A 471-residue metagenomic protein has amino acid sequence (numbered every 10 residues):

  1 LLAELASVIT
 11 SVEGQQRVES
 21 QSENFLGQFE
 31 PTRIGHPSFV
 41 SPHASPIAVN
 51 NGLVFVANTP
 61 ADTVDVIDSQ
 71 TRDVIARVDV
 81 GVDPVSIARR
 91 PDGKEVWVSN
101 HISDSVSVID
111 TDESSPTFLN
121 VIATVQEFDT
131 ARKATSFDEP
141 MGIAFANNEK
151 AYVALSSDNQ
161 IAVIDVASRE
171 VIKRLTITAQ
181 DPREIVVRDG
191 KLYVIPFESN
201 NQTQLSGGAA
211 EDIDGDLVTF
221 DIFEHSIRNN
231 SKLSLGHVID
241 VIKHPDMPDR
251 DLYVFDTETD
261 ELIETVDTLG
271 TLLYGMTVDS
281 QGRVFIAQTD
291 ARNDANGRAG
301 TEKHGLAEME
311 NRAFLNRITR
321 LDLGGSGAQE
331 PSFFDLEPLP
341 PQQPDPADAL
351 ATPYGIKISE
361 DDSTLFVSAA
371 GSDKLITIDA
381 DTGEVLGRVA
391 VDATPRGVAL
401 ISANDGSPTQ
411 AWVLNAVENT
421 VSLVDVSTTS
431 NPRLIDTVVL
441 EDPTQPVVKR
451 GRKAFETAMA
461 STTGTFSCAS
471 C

Functional and structural regions predicted by a protein language model:
F25-H36, N120-T135, E198, L217-K232 (+4 more regions): Surface-exposed loop and turn segments in beta-propeller and other repeat-based domains that flank or scaffold
T32-D65, A351-I356: Beta-strand-rich domains and repeat architectures in extracellular enzymes and scaffolds, especially beta-propellers
V49-N51, P91-G93, F145-N148, V187-G190 (+3 more regions): Residue-level detector of Asp-centered blade-edge/turn motifs that repeat once per structural unit in beta-propeller
P60, I102, D112, S157 (+5 more regions): Residue-level signature of beta-propeller blades and closely related beta-rich strand-turn architectures in secreted
D68-R72, T111-S114, D165-R169, D256-T259 (+3 more regions): Short loop/turn segments that connect beta-strands within beta-propeller blades
F197-D246, I286-N316: Short, conserved, GDST-rich strand-edge loop motifs in beta-rich repeat architectures
T463-C471: The canonical Cys-X-X-Cys-His
